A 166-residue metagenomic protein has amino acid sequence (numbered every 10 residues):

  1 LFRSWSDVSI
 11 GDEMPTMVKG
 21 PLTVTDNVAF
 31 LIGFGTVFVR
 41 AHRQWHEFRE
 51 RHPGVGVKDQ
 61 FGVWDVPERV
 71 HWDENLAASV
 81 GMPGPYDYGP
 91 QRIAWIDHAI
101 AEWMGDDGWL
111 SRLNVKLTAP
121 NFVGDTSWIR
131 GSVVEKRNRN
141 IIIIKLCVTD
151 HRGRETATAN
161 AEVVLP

Functional and structural regions predicted by a protein language model:
F2-G105: Hot-dog-fold acyl-thioester-processing enzymes
F2-I10, T16, L22, A29-L31 (+1 more regions): HotDog/MaoC-like acyl-thioester-processing domains
F38-R40, L110-S111, K116-T118, C147 (+2 more regions): Short, intrinsically disordered/low-complexity patches at protein termini and at juxtamembrane boundaries
V80-V133, I143: Hydrophobic beta-strand-centered segment that forms part of the acyl-chain substrate-binding groove
